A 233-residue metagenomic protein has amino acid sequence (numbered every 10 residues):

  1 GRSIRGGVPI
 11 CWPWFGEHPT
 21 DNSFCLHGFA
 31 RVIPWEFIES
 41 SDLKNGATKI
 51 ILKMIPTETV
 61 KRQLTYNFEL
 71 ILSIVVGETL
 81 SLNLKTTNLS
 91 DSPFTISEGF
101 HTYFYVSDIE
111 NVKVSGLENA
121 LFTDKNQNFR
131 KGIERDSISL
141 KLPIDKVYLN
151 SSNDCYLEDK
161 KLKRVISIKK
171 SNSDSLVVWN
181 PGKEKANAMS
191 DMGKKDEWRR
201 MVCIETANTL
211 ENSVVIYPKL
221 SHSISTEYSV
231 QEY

Functional and structural regions predicted by a protein language model:
G1-C25: Acidic-aromatic substrate-binding/catalytic surfaces of carbohydrate-active enzymes
C25-G77: Extended, loop-rich substrate-binding clefts of extracytoplasmic carbohydrate-active enzymes
V32-I33, L140-I216: Acidic/His-leaning functional-site neighborhoods
F37, V215-E232: Short Pro-Gly-centered flexible turn/kink motifs
L64-Y66, I74, L210-S221: Exposed beta-sheet edge/beta-hairpin loop segments within beta-rich domains
L70, L80-L82, H222: Hydrophobic core residues within well-ordered beta-strands of beta-rich domains
L84-S90, V230: Asparagine-centered strand-capping/turn motif at beta-strand->loop junctions
P93-T95, Y103-V177: Active-site/ligand-binding surface loops and adjacent short beta/alpha elements that line catalytic pockets across
